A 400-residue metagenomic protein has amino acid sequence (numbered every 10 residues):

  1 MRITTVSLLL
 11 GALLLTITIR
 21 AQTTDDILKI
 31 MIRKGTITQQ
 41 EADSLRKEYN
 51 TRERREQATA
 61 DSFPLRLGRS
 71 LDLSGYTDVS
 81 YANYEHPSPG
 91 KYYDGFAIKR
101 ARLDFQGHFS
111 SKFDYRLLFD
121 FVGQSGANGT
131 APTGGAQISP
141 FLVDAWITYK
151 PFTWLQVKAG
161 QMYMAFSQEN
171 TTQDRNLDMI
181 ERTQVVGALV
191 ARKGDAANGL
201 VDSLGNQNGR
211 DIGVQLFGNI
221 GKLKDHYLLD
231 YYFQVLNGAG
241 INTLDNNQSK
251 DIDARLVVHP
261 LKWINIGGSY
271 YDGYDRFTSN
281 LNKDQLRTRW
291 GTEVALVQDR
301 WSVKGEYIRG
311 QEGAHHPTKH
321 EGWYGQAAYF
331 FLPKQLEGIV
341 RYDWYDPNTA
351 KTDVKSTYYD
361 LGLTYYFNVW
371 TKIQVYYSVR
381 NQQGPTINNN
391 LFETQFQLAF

Functional and structural regions predicted by a protein language model:
M1-T5: Positively charged n-region of N-terminal signal peptides that target proteins for export
S7-T16: Bacterial N-terminal signal peptides
I19-H86: N-terminal periplasmic/intermembrane-space "pro-region" immediately following the signal or transit peptide
E48-N50, S125, S167, G313: Short secondary-structure boundary/hinge segments and terminal tails
F63-G238, Q248-I252, V257-G268, Y324-F330 (+2 more regions): Outer membrane beta-barrel
E85-G90, S110, P132-G135, W146-K150 (+5 more regions): Outer-membrane beta-barrel pore domains
V201, N237-N242, F277-N280, G313: Surface-exposed cleft-lining segments at the edges of enzyme active sites
T243-N247: Active-site cleft segment of glycoside hydrolase catalytic domains centered on the general acid/base Glu
